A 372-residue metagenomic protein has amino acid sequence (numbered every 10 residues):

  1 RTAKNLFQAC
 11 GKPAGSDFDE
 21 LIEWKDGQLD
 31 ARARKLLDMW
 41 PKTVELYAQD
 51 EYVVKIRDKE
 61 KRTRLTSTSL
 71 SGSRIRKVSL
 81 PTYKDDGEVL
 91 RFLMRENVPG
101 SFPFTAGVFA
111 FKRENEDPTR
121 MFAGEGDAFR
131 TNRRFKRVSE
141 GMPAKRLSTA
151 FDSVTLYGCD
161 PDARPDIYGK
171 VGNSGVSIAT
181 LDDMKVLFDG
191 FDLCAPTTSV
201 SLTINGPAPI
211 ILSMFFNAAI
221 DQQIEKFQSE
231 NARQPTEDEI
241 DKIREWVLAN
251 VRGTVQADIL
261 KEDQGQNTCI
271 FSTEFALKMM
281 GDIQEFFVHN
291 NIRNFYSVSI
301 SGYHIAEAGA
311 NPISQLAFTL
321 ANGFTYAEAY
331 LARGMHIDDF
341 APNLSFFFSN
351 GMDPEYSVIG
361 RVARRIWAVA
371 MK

Functional and structural regions predicted by a protein language model:
R1-G15: C-terminal end of P-loop GTPase domains and the immediately downstream helical coupling element
P13-R32, L37: Non-catalytic interaction/clamp surfaces of large macromolecular machines
D30, P41, E45-I359: Catalytic alpha/beta active-site cores
A370: Catalytic core of soluble alpha/beta enzymes
